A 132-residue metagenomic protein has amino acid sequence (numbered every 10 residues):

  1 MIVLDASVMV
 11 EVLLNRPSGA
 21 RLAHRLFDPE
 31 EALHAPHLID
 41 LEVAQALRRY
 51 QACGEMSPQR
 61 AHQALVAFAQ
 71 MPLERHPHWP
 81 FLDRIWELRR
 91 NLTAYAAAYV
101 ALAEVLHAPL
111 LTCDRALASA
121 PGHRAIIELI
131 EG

Functional and structural regions predicted by a protein language model:
M1, V100-G132: Acidic, PIN/NYN-like endoribonuclease modules and their adjacent C-terminal/linker elements
M1-L38, Y50-Q59, G122: Short, well-structured N-terminal submotif of metal-dependent ribonuclease cores
V8-M9, I39, F81, Y99 (+1 more regions): Alpha-helix capping/helix-boundary segments
R21, E42, R84, S119-A120: Phosphate- and divalent-cation-binding pockets in alpha/beta enzyme and binding domains that engage nucleotide-derived
A44-P72, R84: Active-site-proximal, substrate-binding regions of enzyme catalytic domains and RNA-binding/basic surfaces
M71-C113: Active-site neighborhoods of divalent-metal-dependent phosphate/nucleic-acid chemistry enzymes
